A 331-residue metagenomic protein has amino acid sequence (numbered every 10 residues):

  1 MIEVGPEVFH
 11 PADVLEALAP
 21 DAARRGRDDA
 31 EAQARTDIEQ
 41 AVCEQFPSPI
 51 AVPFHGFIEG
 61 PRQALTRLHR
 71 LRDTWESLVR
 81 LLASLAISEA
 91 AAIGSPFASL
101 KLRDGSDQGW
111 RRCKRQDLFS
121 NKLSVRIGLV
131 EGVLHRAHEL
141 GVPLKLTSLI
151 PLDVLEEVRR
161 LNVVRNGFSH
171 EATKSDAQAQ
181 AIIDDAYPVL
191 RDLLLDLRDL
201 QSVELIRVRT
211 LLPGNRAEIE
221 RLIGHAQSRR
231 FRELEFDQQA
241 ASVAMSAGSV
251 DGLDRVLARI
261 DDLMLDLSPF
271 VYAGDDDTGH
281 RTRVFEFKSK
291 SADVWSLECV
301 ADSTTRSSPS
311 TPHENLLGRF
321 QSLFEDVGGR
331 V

Functional and structural regions predicted by a protein language model:
M1-P20: Long, low-complexity intrinsically disordered regions in eukaryotic nuclear regulators
A23, R27-R160, Q180, D185-Q201 (+2 more regions): Feature for intrinsically disordered/low-complexity regulatory segments and propeptides
G56-P61, F168-S175: Secondary-structure edge/capping motif, primarily at the C-terminal ends of alpha-helices and the immediately following
H69, N166-G167: Extended, amphipathic alpha-helices with heptad-repeat/coiled-coil or helix-bundle character that serve as
L152-V163, H170-V331: Polyanionic, low-complexity intrinsically disordered segments
